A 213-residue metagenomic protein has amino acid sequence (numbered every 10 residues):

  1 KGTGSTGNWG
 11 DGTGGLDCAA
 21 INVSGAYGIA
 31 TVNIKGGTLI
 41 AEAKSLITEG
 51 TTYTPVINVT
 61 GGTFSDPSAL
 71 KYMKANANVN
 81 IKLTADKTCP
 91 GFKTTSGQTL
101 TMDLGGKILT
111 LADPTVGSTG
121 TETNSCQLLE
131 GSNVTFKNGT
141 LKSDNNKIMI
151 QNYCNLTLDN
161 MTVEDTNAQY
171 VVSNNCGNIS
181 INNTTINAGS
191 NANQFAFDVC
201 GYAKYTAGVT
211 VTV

Functional and structural regions predicted by a protein language model:
K1-E42, E49-F64, N78, K93-D103 (+4 more regions): Surface-exposed loop/turn motifs in large extracellular/passenger domains
S65-T84, T88-G91: Acidic Gly/Asp/Thr-rich repetitive segments characteristic of extracellular carbohydrate-active and adhesion proteins
P67, L111-A112, A188: Short capping micro-motif at the N-terminus of alpha-helices
T88, G117-S118: A short acidic, often aromatic-flanked loop/helix-cap motif at beta-alpha or helix-coil junctions that lines enzyme
G91-T94, D113: Short, glycine/acidic-enriched capping/hinge loops at junctions between secondary-structure elements
L104, L109-P114: LRR N-terminal entry segment and analogous cap-like coil->beta motifs
